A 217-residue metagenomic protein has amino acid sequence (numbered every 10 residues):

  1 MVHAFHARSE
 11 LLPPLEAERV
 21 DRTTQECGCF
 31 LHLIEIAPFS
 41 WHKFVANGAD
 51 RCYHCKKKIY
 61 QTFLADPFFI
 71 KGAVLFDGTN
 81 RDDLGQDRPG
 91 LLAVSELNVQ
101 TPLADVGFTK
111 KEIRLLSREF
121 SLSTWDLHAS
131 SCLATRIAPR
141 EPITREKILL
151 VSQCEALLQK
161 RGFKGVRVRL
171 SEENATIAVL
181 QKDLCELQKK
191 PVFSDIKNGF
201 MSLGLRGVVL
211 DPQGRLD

Functional and structural regions predicted by a protein language model:
M1-E119, K160, A175, P191-R206 (+1 more regions): ATP-dependent adenylation/nucleotidyltransferase module used to activate substrates
F39, A138-R140, K182-L184: A short, flexible beta-alpha/helix-coil linker loop
Y60, T144-V151, K189-F193: Generic alpha-helical secondary structure
A104, F108, R114-L158, G162-R167: Mid-to-C-terminal catalytic subdomains of enzymes that bind/position adenosyl phosphate moieties or nucleic-acid
G162-S171, D211-R215: C-terminal boundary motif of the adenylate-forming
V166, C185-Q188, D195: C-terminal, charge/polar-rich interaction regions
E172-K189: A short interface-forming secondary-structure element
